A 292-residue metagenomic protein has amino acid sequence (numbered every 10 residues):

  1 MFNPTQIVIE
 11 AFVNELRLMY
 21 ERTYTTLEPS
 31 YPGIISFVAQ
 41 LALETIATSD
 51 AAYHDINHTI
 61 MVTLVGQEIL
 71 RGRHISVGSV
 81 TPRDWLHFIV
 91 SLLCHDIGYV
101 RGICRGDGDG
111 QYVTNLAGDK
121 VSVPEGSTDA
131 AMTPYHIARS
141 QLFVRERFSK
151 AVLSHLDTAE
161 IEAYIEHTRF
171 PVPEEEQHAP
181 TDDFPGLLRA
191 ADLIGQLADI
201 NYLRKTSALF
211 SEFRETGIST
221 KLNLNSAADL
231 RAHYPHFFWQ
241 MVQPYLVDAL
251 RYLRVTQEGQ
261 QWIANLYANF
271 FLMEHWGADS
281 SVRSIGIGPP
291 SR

Functional and structural regions predicted by a protein language model:
M1-E21, E68-R83, C94, G98-R105 (+2 more regions): Divalent metal-dependent phosphate-bond-processing catalytic cores, especially two-metal-ion Mg2+/Mn2+ enzymes that act
M1-L41, T45-D50: Boundary/activation segment at the start of structured domains
F37-L64, S122-A130: Active-site flanking loop/helix segments enriched in acidic
T48-H87: Alpha-helical phosphate/pyrophosphate-handling elements in metalloenzyme active cores
V62-I69, T133-K150: An active-site-proximal "capping" alpha-helix that borders the catalytic cofactor pocket
F88-L93: Short alpha-helical catalytic segment bearing the HExxH-like zincin motif of zinc-dependent metalloproteases
I103-S127: Post-HEXXH active-site segment of zinc metalloproteases
